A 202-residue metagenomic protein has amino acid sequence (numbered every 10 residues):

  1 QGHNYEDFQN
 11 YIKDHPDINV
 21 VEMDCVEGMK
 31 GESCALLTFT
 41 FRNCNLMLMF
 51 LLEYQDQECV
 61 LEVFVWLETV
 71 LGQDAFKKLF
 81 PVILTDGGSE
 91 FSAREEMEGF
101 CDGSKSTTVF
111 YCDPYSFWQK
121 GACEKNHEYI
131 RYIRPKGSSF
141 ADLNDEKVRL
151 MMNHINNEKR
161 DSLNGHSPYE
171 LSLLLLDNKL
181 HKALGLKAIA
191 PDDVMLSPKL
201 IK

Functional and structural regions predicted by a protein language model:
Q1-L36: Mobile-element integrase/transposase regions, centering on the N-terminal DNA-binding/Zn-coordinating module
V21-D24, N45, I83-D86, K120 (+1 more regions): Short, conserved catalytic/metal-binding motifs centered on acidic residues
M29, M49-D74: Active-site beta-loop-alpha junctions of metal-dependent nucleic acid enzymes, especially the RNase H-like/DDE
F41-R42: Short, acidic, Ser/Thr-enriched surface-loop or helix-capping motifs
N45-F50, Y111, K136: Short small-residue beta-strand/loop micro-motif enriched in glycine and branched aliphatics
D74-L79, S104-K105: Short helix-terminating capping/connector loops at secondary-structure junctions
T85-G87, R94-F100, V109-I133, A141-N153: RNase H-like two-metal-ion nuclease catalytic core shared by retroviral integrases and related mobile-element nucleases
K136-K202: C-terminal domain-tail junction helix/linker
